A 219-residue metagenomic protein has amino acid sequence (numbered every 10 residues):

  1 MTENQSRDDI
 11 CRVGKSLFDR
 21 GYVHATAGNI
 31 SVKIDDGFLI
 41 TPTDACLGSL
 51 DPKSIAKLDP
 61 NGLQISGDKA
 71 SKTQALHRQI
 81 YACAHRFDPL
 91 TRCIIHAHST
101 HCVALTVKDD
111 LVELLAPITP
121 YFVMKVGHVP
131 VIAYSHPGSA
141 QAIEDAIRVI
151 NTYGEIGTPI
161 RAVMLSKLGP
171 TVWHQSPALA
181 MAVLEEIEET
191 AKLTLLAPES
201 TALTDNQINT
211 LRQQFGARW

Functional and structural regions predicted by a protein language model:
M1-W219: Glycine-rich flexible loops
